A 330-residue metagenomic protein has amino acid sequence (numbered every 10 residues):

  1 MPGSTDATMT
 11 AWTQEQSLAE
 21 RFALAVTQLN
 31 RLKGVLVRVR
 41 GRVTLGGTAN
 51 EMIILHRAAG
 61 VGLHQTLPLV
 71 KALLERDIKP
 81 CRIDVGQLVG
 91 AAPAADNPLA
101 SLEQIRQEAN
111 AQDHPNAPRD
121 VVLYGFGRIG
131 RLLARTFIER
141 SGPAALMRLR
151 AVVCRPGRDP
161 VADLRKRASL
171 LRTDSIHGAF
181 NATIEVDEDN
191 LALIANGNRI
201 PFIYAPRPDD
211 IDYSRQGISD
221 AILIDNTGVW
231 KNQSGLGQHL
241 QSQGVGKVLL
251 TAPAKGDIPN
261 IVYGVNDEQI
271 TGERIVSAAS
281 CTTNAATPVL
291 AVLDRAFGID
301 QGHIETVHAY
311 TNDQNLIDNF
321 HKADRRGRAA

Functional and structural regions predicted by a protein language model:
P2-N315, A323: N-terminal Rossmann-like NAD(P) cofactor-binding subdomain of oxidoreductases, focused on the glycine-rich
D318-A330: Mobile gating loops/cap/lid regions near enzyme active sites that modulate substrate access
